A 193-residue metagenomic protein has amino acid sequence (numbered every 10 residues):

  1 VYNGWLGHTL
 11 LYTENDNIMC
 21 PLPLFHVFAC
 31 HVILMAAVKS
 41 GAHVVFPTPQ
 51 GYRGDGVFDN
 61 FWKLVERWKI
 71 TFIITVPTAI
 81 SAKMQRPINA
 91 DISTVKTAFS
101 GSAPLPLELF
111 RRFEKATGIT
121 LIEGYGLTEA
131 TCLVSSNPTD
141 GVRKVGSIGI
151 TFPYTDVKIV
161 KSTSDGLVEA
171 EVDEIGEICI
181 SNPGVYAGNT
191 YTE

Functional and structural regions predicted by a protein language model:
Y2-N17, F25-T71, R86: Conserved AMP-binding/adenylation subdomain of ANL enzymes
G4, R111, G146: Active-site phosphate/pyrophosphate- and oxyanion-stabilizing loops and adjacent acidic/basic residues in soluble
N17-C20, I178-C179: Short, well-ordered beta-strand segments
K39-A42, I70-T75, M84-R143, D156: Gly/Ser/Thr-rich phosphate-binding loop
T78-I80, L105, V185: Alpha-helix capping/helix-boundary segments
G118, G184-E193: Conserved ANL (AMP-binding/adenylate-forming) active-site segment centered on the GW(Y/F)…HTG consensus within
G146-F152, E169: Short Gly/Pro-enriched turn/cap motifs at secondary-structure boundaries
K158-S181: Conserved beta-loop-beta connector loops within the AMP-binding
